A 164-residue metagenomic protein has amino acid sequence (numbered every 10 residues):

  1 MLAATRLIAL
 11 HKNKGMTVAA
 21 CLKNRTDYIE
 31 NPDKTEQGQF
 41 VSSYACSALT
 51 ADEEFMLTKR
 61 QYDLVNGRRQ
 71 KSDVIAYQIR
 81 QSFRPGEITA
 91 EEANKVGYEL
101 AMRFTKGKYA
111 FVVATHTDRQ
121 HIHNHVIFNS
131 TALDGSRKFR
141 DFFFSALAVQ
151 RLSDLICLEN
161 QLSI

Functional and structural regions predicted by a protein language model:
M1-I164: N-terminal nicking endonuclease/strand-transfer module with a His-rich metal-binding environment and a catalytic Tyr
